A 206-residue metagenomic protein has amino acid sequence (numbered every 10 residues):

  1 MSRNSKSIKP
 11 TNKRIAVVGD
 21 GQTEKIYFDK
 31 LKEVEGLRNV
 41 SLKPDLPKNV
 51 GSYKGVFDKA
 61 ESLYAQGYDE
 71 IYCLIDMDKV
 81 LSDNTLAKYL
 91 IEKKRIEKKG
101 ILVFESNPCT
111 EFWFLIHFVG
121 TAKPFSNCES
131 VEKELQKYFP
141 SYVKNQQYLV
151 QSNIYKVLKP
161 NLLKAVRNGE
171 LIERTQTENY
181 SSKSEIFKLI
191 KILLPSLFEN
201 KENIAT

Functional and structural regions predicted by a protein language model:
M1-R14, K25-L46, E61-E70, M77-T206: C-terminal accessory helical subdomains adjacent to catalytic cores in phosphodiester- and nucleotide-handling enzymes
D20-E24: Short glycine-enriched loops at secondary-structure junctions
K54-A60: Glycine-rich, highly charged phosphate/nucleotide-binding loops
